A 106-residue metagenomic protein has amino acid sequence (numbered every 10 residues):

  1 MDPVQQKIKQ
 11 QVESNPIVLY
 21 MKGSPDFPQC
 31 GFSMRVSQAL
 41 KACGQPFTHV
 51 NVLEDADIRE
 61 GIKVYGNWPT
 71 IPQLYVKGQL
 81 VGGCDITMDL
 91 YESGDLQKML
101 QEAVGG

Functional and structural regions predicted by a protein language model:
M1-V4: N-terminal organelle transit peptides
K9-Q10, M88: Short secondary-structure boundary/capping segments
Q10-P46: Local sequence-structure signature of Cys/Sec-based thiol-disulfide redox active-site neighborhoods
Y20, Q73-K77: Acidic beta-strand-to-loop metal/phosphate-binding motif
Q45-E60: Thiol-based oxidoreductase modules, predominantly thioredoxin-like and allied folds used for disulfide exchange
V64-T70: Thiol/disulfide oxidoreductase modules built on the thioredoxin-like
V76-G105: Non-catalytic, surface beta->alpha helical segment in thiol-disulfide oxidoreductase systems
